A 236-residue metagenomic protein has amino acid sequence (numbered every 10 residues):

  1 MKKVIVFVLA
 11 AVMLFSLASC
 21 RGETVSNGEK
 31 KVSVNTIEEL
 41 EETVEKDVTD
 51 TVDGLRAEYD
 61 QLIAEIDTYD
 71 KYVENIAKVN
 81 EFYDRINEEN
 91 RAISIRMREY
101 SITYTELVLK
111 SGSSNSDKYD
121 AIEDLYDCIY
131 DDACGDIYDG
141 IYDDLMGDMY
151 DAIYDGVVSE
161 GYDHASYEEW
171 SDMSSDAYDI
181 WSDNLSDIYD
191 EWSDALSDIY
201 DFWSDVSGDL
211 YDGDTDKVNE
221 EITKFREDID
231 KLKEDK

Functional and structural regions predicted by a protein language model:
M1-V4, L9: Positively charged n-region of N-terminal signal peptides that target proteins for export
S16-S19: C-terminal motif of bacterial Sec signal peptides marking the signal peptidase cleavage site
E23-L109: Immediate post-signal-peptide N-terminus of mature secreted/exported proteins
G28, Y119-A121, L125, M149 (+3 more regions): Extended non-catalytic scaffold regions that mediate assembly and binding in large macromolecular machines
I63-A77, T105-S116, G161-S166, S207-K217: Charged, low-complexity interaction regions
N219-K236: Short, low-complexity, Pro/Ser/Thr/Gly-rich segments in the mature regions of secreted, periplasmic
